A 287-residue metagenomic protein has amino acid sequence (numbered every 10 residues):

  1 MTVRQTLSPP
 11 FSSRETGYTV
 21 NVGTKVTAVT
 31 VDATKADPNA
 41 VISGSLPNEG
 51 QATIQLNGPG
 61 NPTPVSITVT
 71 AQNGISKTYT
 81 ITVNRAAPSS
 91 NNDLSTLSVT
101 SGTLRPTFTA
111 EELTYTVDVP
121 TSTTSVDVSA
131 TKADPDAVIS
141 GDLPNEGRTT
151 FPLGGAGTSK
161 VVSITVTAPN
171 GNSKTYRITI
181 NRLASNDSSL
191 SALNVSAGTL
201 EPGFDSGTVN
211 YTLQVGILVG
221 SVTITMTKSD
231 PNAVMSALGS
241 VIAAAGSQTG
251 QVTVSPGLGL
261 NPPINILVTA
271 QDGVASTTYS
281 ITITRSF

Functional and structural regions predicted by a protein language model:
M1-F287: Beta-rich interaction/scaffold domains
